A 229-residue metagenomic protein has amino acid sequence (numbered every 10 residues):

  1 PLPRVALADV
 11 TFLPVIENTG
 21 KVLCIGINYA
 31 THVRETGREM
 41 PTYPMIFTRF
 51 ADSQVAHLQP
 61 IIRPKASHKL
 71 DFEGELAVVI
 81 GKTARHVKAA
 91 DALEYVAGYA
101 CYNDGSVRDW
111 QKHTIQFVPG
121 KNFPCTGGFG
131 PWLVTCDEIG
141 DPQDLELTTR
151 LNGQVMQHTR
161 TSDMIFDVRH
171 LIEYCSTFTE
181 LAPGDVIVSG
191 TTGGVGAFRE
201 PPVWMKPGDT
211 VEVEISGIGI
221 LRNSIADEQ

Functional and structural regions predicted by a protein language model:
P1-P44, G140, E212, Q229: N-terminal non-catalytic cap/leader segment that marks the start of a structured domain
P3-A6, H32, R108-Q229: Catalytic-pocket segment enriched in acidic/His residues
F12-P14, R34-G37, I61-L70, E75-L76 (+3 more regions): A generic local secondary-structure boundary/capping motif
P14, K21, H68-L70, E173 (+2 more regions): Residue "hotspots" at secondary-structure boundaries inside conserved domains
E17, D71-E73, A182, K206-P207: Residue-level recognition of short, solvent-exposed, well-ordered loop/turn junctions that link secondary-structure
E39, I46-F50, D91-P119, F123-P124 (+1 more regions): Flexible glycine-rich active-site/ligand-binding loops centered on an Asp-His dyad
M40-H57, F72, K206-G217: Structural signature of FAD isoalloxazine-binding scaffolds in flavoprotein oxidoreductases
R49-A51, L58, F72-L76, I80-K82 (+3 more regions): Short, structured patches in soluble enzyme cores that scaffold and shape functional sites
